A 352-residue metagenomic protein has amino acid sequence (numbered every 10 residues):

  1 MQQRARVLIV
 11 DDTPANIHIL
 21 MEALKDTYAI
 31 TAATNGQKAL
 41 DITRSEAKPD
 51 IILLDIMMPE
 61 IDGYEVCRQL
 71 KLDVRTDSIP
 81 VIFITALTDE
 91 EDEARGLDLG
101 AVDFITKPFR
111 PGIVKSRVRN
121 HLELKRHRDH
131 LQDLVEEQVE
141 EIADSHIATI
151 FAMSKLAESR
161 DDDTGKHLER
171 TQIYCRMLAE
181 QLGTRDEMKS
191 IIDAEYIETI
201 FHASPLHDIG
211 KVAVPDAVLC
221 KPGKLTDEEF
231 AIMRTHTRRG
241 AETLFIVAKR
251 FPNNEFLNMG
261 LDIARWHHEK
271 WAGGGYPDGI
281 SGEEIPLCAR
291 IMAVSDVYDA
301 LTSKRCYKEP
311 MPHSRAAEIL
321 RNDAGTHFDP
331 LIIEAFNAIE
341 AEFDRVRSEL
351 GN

Functional and structural regions predicted by a protein language model:
Q2, R6, T13-A32, S45: Two-component/phosphorelay signaling modules centered on CheY-like receiver
L8, A47-L53: Active-site beta3 strand of CheY-like receiver
D11, D55, T85: Active-site residues of response regulator receiver
A32-D41, G63: Helix N-cap/capping motif at the beta->alpha junctions
M58, L70: Receiver (REC) domain active-site loop signature in two-component systems and cognate sites in sensor histidine kinases
P108-V118, L122: C-terminal output helix
S145-N352: Histidine- and acidic-residue-rich, metal-dependent catalytic cores
